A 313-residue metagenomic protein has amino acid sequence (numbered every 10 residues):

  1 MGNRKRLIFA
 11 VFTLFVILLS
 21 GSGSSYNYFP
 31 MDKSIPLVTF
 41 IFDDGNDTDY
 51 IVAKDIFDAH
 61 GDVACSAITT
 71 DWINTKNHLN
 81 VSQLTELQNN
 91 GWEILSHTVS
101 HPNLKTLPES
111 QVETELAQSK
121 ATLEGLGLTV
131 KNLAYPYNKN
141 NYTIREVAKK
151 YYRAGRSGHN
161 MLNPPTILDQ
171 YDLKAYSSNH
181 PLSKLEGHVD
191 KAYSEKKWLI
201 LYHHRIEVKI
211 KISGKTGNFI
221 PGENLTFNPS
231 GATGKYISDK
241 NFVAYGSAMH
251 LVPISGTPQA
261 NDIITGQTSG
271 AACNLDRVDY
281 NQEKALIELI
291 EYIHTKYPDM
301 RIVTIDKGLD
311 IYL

Functional and structural regions predicted by a protein language model:
M1-Y28: Secretory targeting signatures
N27-I51: Boundary/entry segment of secreted carbohydrate-active catalytic domains
Y28-D32, A64-I68, W72-N74, E124-G125 (+6 more regions): C-terminal domain-boundary segment and adjacent tail
I35-V38, D58-A154, G158-L173, K196-E207: Metal-dependent polysaccharide deacetylase catalytic core of the NodB/CE4 family, i.e., the active-site-bearing domain
D44-I51, T75-E86, K284: Aromatic- and glycine-enriched glycan-recognition loops and surfaces that form the carbohydrate-binding subsites
Y50, N80, V112, L116 (+2 more regions): Aromatic/hydrophobic pocket-lining residues that form the small-molecule binding cavity in soluble enzyme cores
V52-D62, N90, L289-K296: A short, Lys/Arg-enriched amphipathic alpha-helix followed by its capping loop at the start of a domain
E207-R277: Autoprocessing Asn-cyclization modules and mimics
